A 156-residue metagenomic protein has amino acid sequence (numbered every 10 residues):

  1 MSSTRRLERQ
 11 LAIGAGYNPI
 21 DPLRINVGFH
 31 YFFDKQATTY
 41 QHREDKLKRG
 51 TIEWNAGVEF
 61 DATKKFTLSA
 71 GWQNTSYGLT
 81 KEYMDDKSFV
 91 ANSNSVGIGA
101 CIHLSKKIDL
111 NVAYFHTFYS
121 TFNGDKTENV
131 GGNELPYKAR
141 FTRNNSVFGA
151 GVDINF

Functional and structural regions predicted by a protein language model:
M1-F156: Outer-membrane beta-barrel porins/channels
